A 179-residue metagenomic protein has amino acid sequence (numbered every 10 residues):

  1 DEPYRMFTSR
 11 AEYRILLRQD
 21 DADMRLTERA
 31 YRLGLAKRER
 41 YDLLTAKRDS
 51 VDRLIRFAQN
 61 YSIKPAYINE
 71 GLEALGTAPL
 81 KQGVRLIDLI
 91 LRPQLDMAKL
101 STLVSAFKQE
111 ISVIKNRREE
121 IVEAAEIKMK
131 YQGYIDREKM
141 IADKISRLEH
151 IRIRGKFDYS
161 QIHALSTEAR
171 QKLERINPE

Functional and structural regions predicted by a protein language model:
D1-P3: Active-site-proximal substrate-binding core of FAD-dependent oxidoreductases
M6: Conformationally flexible catalytic loops at phosphate/diphosphate-handling active centers
R10, L16, A22, T27-E179: Extended, charge-enriched "interface" segments that sit outside catalytic cores
